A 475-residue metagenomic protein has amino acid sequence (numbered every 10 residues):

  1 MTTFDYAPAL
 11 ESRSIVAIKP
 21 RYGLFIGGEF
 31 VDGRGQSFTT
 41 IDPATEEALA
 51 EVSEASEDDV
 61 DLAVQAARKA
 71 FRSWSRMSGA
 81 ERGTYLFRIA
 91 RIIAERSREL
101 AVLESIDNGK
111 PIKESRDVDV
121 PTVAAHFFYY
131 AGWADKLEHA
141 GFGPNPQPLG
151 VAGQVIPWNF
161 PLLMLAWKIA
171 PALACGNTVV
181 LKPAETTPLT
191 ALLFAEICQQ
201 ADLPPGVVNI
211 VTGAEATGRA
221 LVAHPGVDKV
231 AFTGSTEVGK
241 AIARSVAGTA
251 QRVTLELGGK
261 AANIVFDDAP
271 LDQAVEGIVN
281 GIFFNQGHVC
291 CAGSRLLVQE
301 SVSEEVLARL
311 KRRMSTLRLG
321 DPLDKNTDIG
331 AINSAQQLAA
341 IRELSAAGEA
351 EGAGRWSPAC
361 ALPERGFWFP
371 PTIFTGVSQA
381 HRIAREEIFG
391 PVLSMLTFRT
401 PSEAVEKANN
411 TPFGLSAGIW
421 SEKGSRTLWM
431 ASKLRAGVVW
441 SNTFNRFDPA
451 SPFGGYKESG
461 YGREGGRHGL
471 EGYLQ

Functional and structural regions predicted by a protein language model:
M1-E51, T84, R88, K136-I156 (+5 more regions): Terminal low-complexity tails and localization/encapsulation signals of metabolic enzymes
E46, S78, R82, E104 (+9 more regions): Residue-level signal for inorganic ion chemistry
E47-E51, L203, V227, I264 (+4 more regions): Conserved C-terminal structural/oligomerization subdomain of aldehyde/semialdehyde dehydrogenase
E47-L137: Glycine-rich loop-to-alpha-helix module at the N-terminal edge of alpha/beta enzyme cores
L49-A55, A70-R76, Q154, N263-F266 (+5 more regions): Short, well-ordered beta-strand elements within core beta-sheets of diverse protein domains
F71, S75, A90-S97, A101 (+18 more regions): Structural signal for hydrophobic packing residues in well-ordered secondary-structure cores of soluble enzyme domains
K136-Q273, F398: Rossmann-like NAD(P) dinucleotide-binding subdomain of oxidoreductase/dehydrogenase enzymes
E237-S378, S441: ALDH superfamily catalytic-core signature
